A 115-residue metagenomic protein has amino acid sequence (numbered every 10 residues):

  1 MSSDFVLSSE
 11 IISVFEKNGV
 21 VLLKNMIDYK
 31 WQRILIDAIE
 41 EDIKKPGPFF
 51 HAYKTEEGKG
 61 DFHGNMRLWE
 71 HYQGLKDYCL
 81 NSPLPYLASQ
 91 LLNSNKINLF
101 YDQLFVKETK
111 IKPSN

Functional and structural regions predicted by a protein language model:
M1-K17, K24-N115: Non-heme Fe(II)-dependent double-stranded beta-helix
